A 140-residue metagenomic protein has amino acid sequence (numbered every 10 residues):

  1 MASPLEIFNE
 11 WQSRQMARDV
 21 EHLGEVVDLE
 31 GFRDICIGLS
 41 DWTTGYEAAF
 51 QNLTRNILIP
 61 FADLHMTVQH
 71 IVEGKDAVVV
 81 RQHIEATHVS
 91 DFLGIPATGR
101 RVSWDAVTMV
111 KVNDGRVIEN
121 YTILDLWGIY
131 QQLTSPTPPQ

Functional and structural regions predicted by a protein language model:
M1-I35, P136-Q140: Short, low-complexity N-terminal intrinsically disordered segments enriched in polar/charged residues
W11, Q69-I71, N120: Generic beta-strand hydrophobic packing signal
V20-V78: A solvent-exposed, acidic/Ser-Thr-rich amphipathic alpha-helical stretch
V27-D28, V72, I84-A86, T108 (+1 more regions): Short beta-strand segments enriched in hydrophobic/aromatic residues within well-folded beta-rich domains
I71-V79, K111-I118: A short, structured loop/turn motif at beta-sheet edges
H83-D114: Exposed beta-sheet edge and beta->alpha loop/turn motif
I118-Q140: Low-complexity, intrinsically disordered terminal/linker segments enriched in charged and Gly/Pro repeats
